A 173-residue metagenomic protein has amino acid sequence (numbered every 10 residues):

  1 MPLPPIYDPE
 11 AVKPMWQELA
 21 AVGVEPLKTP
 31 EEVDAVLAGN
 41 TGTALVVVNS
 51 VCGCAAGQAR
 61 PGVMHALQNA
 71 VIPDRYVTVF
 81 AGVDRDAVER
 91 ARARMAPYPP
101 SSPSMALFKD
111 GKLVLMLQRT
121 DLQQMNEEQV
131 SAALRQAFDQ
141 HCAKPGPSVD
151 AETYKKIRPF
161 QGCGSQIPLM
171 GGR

Functional and structural regions predicted by a protein language model:
M1-G42, V88-R92, P97-S101, A106-R173: Non-globular targeting/processing and membrane-anchoring segments
D8, V47, A56-A59: Hydrophobic alpha-helical segments and helix-packing faces
L27, V47-N49, V71-A91: Thiol-based oxidoreductase modules, predominantly thioredoxin-like and allied folds used for disulfide exchange
D34, C52-G53, D84: Short, catalytically relevant binding-site loops at active-site mouths
N40, A70-V71: A structural signal for short coil/turn segments at secondary-structure junctions
N40-C52: Short active-site neighborhood of thiol/selenol oxidoreductases, capturing the structured segment around
C54-Q58, D86-A87: Short acidic/glycine-rich loop or secondary-structure boundary segments that cap or lie
A56-A70: Typically the conserved alpha-helix immediately C-terminal to a functionally engaged Cys/Sec in thioredoxin-like
